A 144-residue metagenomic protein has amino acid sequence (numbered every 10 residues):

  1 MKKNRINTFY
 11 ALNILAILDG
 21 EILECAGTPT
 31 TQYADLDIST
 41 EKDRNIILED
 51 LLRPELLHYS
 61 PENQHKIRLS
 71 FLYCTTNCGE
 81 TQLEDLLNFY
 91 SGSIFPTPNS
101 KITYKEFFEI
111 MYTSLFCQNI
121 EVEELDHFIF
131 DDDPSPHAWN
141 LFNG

Functional and structural regions predicted by a protein language model:
M1-D50, Y112, S135: Short terminal alpha-helical segments
M1-K3, F71, F128, D132: A contiguous, well-structured "functional interface" segment within a domain
I6-Y10, T40-R44, Y59, N63 (+3 more regions): Non-membrane alpha-helical secondary structure
A11-I14, I47-E55, I67, L83-L86 (+2 more regions): Generic structural signal of hydrophobic/aromatic residues within well-ordered alpha-helices of folded domains
D19, E49-L56, L72, T76 (+4 more regions): Alpha-helical repeat scaffolds in large eukaryotic proteins
A26-N77, T81: Amphipathic alpha-helical interaction modules
E84-G144: Amphipathic alpha-helical binding modules
